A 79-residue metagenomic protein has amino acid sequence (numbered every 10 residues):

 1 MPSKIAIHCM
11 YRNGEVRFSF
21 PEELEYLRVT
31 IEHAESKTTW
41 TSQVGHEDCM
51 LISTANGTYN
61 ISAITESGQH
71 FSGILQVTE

Functional and structural regions predicted by a protein language model:
M1-M10: Transition segment at domain starts
C9-F20: Short coil/turn motif common to extracellular beta-sandwich-like domains
P21-L27, N56: Short proline/glycine-enriched turn/loop motifs at strand-loop junctions of beta-rich domains
R28-E32: Beta-strand signatures of extracellular beta-sandwich domains
H33-K37, Y59: Short, glycine-anchored, charge-dense loop/turn motifs used at functional sites
T38-G45: Short beta-strand segments within Ig-like beta-sandwich modules, predominantly Fibronectin type-III
S42, G68-E79: Edge beta-strands of extracellular beta-sandwich domains
G45-S67: Short, surface-exposed loop/turn motifs with a glycine/proline- and acidic-biased composition
